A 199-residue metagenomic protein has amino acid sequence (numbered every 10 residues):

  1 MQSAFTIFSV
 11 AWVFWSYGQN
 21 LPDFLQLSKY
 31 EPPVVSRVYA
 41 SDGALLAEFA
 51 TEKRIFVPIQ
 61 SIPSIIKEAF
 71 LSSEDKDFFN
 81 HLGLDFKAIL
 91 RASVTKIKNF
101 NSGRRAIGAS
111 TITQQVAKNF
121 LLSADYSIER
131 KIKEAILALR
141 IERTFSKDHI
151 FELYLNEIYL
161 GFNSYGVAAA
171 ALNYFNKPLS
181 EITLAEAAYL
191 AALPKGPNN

Functional and structural regions predicted by a protein language model:
M1-Y39, D77: N-terminal type II signal-anchor transmembrane helix that functions as the membrane-insertion/stop-transfer segment
L21-F24, A50-I59, S73, A135: N-terminal post-signal-peptidase region of extra-cytosolic proteins
Y30, F49-A50, L82-K87, I128-I132 (+1 more regions): Short, glycine-/polar-rich solvent-exposed loops and beta-turns at beta-strand/coil boundaries
P32, I62-A69, F145-D148: Periplasmic N-terminal gating module of Gram-negative TonB-dependent outer-membrane receptors
A47-I55, K195-N198: Acidic/histidine-rich, surface-exposed loop or edge segments in extracytoplasmic proteins
P58-I112, Y165-F175, S180-A187: Flexible, acidic/glycine-enriched loop-and-adjacent beta/alpha segments that face the extracytoplasmic/periplasmic side
R104-N199: Non-catalytic, structured segments within soluble enzyme domains
